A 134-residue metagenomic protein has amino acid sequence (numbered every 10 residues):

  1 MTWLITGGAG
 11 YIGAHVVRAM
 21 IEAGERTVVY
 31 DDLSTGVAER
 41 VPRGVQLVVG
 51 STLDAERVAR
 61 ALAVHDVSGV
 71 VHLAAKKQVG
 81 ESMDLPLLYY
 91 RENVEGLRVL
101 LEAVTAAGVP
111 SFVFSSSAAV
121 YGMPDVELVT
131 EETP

Functional and structural regions predicted by a protein language model:
M1-P134: N-terminal Rossmann-like NAD(P)+-binding domain of SDR-like oxidoreductases, especially those catalyzing
